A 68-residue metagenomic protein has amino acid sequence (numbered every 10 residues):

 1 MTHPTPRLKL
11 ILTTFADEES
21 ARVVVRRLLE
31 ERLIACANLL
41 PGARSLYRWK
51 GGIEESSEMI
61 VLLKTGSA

Functional and structural regions predicted by a protein language model:
M1-A68: Positively charged, small/polar-rich N-terminal and surface patches that mediate targeting and assembly and bind
